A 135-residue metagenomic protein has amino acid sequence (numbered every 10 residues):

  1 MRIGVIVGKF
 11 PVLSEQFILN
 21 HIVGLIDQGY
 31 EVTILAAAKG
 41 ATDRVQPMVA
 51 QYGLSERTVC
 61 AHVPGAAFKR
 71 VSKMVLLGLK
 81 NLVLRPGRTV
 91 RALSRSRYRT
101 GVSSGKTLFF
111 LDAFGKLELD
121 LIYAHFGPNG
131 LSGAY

Functional and structural regions predicted by a protein language model:
M1-P64, F114-L117: N-terminal subdomain of nucleotide-sugar transferases
G4, G130-Y135: Extended hydrophobic/aromatic segments used for targeting, binding, or gating
V59-K106: A short, charged, and often flexible helix/loop element on the N-terminal side of the glycosyltransferase catalytic
F110-L111: Short hydrophobic/charged patches on amphipathic alpha-helices used for structural packing and interfaces
D120-L121: Structural motif
A124-N129: Short His-centered aromatic/hydrophobic patch
